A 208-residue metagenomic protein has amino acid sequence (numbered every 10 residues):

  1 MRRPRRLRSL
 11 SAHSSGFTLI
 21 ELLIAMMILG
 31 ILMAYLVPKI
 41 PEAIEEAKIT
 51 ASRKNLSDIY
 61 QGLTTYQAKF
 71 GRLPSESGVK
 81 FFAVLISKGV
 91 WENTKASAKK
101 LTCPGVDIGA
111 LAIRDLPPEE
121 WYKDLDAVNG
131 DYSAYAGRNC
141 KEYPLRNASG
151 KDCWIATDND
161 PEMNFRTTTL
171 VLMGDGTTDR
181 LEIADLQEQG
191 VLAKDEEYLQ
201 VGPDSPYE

Functional and structural regions predicted by a protein language model:
M1-F17: N-terminal leader/signal peptides at the extreme start of proteins
H13, G137, M173: Acidic surface patches and DE-rich sequence motifs
H13-I40: N-terminal single-pass transmembrane signal-anchor helix
A34-K100: Conserved hydrophobic/amphipathic alpha-helical signal-anchor segments
Q67, P74, K100-P104, I155-A156 (+2 more regions): Structural recognition of the beta-strand scaffold that forms the well-ordered cores of secreted hydrolase catalytic
Q67-A68, P74-E76, F81-L85, G109-I113 (+3 more regions): Short catalytic/ligand-binding loop motif for oxyanion handling, primarily in non-cytosolic enzymes, centered on
E92-C153: Acidic, glycine-rich loop-and-strand cores that form catalytic or ligand-binding grooves in diverse globular domains
W154-E208: C-terminal accessory segments of extracellular proteins
